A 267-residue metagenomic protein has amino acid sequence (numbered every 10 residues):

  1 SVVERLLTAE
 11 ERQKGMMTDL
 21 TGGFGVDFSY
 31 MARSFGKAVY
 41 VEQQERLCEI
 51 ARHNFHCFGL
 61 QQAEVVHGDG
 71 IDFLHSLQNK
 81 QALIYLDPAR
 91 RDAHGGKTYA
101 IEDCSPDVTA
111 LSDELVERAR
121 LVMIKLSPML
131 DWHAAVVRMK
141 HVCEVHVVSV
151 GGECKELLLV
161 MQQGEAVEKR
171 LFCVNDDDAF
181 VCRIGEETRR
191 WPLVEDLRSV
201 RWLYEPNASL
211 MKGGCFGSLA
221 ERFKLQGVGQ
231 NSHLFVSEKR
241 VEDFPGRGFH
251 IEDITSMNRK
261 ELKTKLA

Functional and structural regions predicted by a protein language model:
S1-A267: SAM-dependent transferase fold signal centered on methyltransferase-like domains, encompassing both Class I
